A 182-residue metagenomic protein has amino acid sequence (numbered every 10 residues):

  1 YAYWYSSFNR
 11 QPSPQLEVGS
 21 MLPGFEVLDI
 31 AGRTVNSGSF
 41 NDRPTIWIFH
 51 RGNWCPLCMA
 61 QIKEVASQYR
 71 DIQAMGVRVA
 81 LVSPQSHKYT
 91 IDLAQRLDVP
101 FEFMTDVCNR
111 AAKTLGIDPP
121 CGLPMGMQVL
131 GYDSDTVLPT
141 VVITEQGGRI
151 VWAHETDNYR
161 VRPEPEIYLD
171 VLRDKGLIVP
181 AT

Functional and structural regions predicted by a protein language model:
Y1-N9: Transmembrane alpha-helices
N9-G38: N-terminal "domain-start" segment that seeds a small globular fold
L22-P23, P44, L138-T140: Short loop/turn microsegments at loop-to-beta-strand junctions
S37-V65: Short active-site neighborhood of thiol/selenol oxidoreductases, capturing the structured segment around
G38, L115, W152-H154: Short hydrophobic alpha-helix segments
A60-A112: Structural microenvironment flanking redox-active thiols in thiol-disulfide oxidoreductases
A94-L138: Short, internal strand/loop/helix patches that form the active-site neighborhood or redox-interaction surface
Q128-T182: Thiol-/selenol-based redox modules, centered on thioredoxin-like and closely related oxidoreductase domains
